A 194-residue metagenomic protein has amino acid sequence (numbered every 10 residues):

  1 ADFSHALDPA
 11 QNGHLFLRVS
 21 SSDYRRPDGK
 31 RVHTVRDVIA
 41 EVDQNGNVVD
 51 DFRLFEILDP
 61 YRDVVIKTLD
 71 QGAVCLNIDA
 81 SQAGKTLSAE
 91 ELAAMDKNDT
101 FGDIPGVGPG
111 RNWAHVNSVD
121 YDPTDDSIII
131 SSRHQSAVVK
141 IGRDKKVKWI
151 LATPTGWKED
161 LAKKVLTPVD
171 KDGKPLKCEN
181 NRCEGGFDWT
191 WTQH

Functional and structural regions predicted by a protein language model:
A1-H194: Histidine-/acidic-rich catalytic cores in large beta-rich domains
